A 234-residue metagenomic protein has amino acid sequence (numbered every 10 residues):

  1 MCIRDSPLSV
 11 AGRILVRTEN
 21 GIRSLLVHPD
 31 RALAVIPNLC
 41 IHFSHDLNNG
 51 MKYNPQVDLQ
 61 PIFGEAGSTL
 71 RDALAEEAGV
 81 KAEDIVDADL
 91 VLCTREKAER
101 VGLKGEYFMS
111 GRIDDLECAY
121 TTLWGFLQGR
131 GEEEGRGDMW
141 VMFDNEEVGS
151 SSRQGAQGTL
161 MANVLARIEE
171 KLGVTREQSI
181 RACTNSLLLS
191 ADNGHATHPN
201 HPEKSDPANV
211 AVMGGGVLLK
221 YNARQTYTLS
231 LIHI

Functional and structural regions predicted by a protein language model:
M1-D5, I232-I234: Conserved small/polar residues in nucleotide/adenosyl-binding loops
R4-D46: A generic, well-ordered mixed alpha/beta core segment in the N-terminal half of proteins
P7, V35-G64, L90-R112, M213-K220: Residues forming anionic-ligand binding surfaces in small-molecule and nucleic-acid pockets of primarily soluble enzymes
T18, E96-A98, M142-S150, N193-H195: Acidic, glycine-rich active-site loops and adjacent beta-strand->loop/helix elements that engage anionic groups
L70-E83, G194-I232: Active-site-adjacent substrate-binding region of metalloamidase/peptidase-like peptide-processing proteins
M109-G149, N163: Alpha-helical metal-binding/catalytic segments enriched in His/Glu/Asp
V148-M161, N193-S205: Short glycine/threonine-rich loop-to-helix capping motif typified by GTGT followed within a few residues by an Asp-Pro
L160-A182: A glycine-rich helix N-cap at a beta->alpha junction
